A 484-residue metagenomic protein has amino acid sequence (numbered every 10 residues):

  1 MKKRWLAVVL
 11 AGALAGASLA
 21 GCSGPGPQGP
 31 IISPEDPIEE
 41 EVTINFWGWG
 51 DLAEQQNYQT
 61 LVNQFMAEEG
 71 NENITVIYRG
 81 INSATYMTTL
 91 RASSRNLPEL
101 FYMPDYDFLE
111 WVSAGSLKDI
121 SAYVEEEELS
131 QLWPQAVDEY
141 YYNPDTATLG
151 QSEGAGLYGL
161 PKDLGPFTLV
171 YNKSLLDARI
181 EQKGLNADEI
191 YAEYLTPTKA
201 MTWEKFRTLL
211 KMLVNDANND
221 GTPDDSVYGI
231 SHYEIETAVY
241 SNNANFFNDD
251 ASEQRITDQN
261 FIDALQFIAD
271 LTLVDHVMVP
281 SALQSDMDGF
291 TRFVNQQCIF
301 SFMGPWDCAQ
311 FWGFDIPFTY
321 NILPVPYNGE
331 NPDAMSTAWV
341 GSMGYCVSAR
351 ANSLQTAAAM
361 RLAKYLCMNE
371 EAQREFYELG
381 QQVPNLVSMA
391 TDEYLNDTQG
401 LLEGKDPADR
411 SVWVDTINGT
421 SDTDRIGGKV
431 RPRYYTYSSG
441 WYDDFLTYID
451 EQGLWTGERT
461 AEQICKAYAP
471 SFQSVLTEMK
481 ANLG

Functional and structural regions predicted by a protein language model:
R4-A11, L19-S116, E128-Q131, I180-E189 (+5 more regions): Conserved N-terminal structural module of periplasmic/extracytoplasmic solute-binding proteins
D51, M103-D107, H232-I235, D286 (+2 more regions): Beta->alpha turn/N-cap motifs
E72-T75, Q151-A155, V274, F314-S388: Extracytoplasmic/periplasmic substrate-recognition and gating elements
S83-S93, T222-V227, H232, S241-T319 (+3 more regions): Extracytoplasmic ligand-binding clamshell segments of periplasmic binding protein
Y86-L97, A114, L175-L176, K205-L213 (+2 more regions): Short helices/loops that flank or line small-molecule/ion binding pockets
D105-T168, E204, N321-P326, K405-A408: Hinge/lid segment of periplasmic solute-binding proteins
Y123-E127, P144-E234, F246-A282, A349-A357 (+2 more regions): Helix-loop-helix "hinge/cap" segment bordering the ligand-binding cleft or interdomain interface
L323-V325, Y377-L454, E458, E478-G484: Long, aromatic- and glycine/proline-rich binding clefts that accommodate carbohydrate-like moieties
